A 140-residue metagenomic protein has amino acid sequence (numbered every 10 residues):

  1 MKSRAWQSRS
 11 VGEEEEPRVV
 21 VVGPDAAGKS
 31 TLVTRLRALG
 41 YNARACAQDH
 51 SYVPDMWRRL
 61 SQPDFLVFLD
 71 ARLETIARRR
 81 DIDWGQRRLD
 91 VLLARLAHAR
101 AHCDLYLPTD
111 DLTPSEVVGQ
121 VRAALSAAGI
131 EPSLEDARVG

Functional and structural regions predicted by a protein language model:
E15-R18: Pre-Walker A (Motif I) flank of P-loop NTPase domains
V21: Hydrophobic anchor at the beta1->P-loop junction of P-loop NTPases
D25: The conserved Walker
G28: Conserved glycine(s) of the Walker
L32-V33: Post-Walker A alpha-helix
A43-D55: Short beta-strand-centered segment that lines the nucleotide-binding/catalytic pocket of NTP-utilizing
Q62-R79, L107-P108: Conserved phosphate-donor/acceptor-positioning beta-strand/loop module used by diverse small-molecule
I82-Q120, E131-G140: Small-molecule kinase domains that catalyze NTP-dependent phosphoryl transfer to phosphate-bearing small molecules
